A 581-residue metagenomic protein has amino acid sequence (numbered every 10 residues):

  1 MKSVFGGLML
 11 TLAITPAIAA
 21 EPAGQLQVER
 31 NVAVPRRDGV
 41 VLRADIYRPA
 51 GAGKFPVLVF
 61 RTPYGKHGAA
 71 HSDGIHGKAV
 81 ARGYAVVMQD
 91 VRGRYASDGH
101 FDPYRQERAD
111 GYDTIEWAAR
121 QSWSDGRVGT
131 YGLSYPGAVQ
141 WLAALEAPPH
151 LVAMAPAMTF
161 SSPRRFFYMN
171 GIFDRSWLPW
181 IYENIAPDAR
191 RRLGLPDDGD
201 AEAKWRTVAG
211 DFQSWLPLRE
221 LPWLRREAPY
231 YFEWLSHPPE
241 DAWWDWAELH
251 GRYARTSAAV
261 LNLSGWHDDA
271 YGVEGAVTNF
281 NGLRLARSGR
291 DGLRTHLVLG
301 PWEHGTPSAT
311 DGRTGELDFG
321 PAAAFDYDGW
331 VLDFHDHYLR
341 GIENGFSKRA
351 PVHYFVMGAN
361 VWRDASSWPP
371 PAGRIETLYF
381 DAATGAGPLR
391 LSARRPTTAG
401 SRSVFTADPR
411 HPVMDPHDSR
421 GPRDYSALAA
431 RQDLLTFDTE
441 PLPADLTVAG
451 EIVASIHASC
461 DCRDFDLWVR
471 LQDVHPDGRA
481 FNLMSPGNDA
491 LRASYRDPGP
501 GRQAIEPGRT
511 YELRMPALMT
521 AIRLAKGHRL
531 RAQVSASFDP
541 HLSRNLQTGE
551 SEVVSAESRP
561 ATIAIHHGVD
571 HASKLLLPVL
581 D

Functional and structural regions predicted by a protein language model:
E21-G53, D438-A444, G501: N-terminal cap/lid segment of alpha/beta-hydrolase-fold proteins
P49-R120, S308-F319, A429, R463 (+3 more regions): Cap/lid segment of the alpha/beta-hydrolase catalytic domain
D73, A81, L145-R255: Accessory cap/linker subdomain of secreted extracellular hydrolases
W123-Y135: Alpha/beta-hydrolase fold nucleophile elbow
G132-L142, A270: Glycine-rich nucleophile elbow surrounding the catalytic serine of serine-hydrolase chemistry
A203-L216, V298, P307, G312-D581: C-terminal, loop-rich substrate-recognition/catalytic regions characterized by aromatic stacking residues
T256, N262-S264: Short beta-strand/loop motif that positions the catalytic acidic residue of the alpha/beta-hydrolase fold
V273-T295: Active-site-adjacent alpha-helix of alpha/beta-hydrolase-fold enzymes
